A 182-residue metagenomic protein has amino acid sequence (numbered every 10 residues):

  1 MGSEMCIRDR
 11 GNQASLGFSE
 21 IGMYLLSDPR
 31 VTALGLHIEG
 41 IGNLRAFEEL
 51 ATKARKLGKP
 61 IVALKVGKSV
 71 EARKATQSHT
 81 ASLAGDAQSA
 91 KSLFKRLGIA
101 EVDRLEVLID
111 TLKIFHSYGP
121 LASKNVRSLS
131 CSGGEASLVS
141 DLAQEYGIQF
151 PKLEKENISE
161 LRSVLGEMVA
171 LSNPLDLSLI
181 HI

Functional and structural regions predicted by a protein language model:
M1-I180: Catalytic-core regions of core metabolic enzymes, especially those transforming organic acids/acyl-group intermediates
